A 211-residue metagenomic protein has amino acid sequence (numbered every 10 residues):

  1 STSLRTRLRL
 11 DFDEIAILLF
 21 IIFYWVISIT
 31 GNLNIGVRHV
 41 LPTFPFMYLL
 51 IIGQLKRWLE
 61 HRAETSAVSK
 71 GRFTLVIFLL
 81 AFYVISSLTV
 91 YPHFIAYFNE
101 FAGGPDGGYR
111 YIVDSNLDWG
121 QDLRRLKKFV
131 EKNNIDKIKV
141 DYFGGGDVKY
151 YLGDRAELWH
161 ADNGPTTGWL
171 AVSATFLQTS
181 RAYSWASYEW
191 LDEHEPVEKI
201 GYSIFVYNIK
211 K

Functional and structural regions predicted by a protein language model:
S3, I17-I22, Q54-P92: Signature aromatic-anchored transmembrane alpha helix within multi-pass, membrane-resident enzymes that catalyze glycan
S3, R7-I29, E189-H194: Transmembrane alpha-helix segments characteristic of polytopic inner-membrane glycan-assembly/cell-envelope
T6-D13, N32, G36, V68-G71: Membrane-interfacial loop-to-transmembrane-helix junctions in polytopic alpha-helical membrane proteins
F12-I15, I35, I112-W119: Aromatic-acidic/polar surface patches that form glycan- and anion
I17, I21, V37-L41, F46 (+5 more regions): Generic recognition of stable, solvent-exposed alpha-helical segments in well-folded globular domains
V26-I27, N34-K56, Y207: Hydrophobic/aromatic-rich transmembrane helices and adjacent perimembrane loops
T30, Q54, V76-L117: Transmembrane alpha-helical segments
A102-K211: C-terminal luminal/periplasmic domains and tails of membrane-associated envelope-modifying transferases
